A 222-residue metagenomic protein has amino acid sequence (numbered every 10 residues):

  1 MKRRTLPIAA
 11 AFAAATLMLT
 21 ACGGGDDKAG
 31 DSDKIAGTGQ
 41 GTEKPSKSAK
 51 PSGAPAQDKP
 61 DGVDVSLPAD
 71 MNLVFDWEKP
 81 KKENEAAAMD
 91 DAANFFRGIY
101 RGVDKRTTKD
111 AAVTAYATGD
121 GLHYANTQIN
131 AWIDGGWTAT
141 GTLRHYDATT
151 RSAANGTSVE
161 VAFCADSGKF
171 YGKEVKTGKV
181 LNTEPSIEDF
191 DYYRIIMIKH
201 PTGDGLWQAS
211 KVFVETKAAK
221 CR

Functional and structural regions predicted by a protein language model:
M1-A10: Bacterial N-terminal signal peptides that target proteins for export
A15: Active-site-proximal loop/hinge segments that shape catalytic or ion-binding/gating pockets
M18-A21: C-terminal motif of bacterial Sec signal peptides marking the signal peptidase cleavage site
G23-D26: Bacterial signal peptide processing site
S32-K59: Post-signal peptide N-terminal segment of mature Sec-exported envelope proteins
D61-A139: Core segments of small alpha/beta cavity-forming domains
T108-K109, T114-R222: Structured, amphipathic secondary-structure segments that form assembly/contact surfaces in multi-subunit
